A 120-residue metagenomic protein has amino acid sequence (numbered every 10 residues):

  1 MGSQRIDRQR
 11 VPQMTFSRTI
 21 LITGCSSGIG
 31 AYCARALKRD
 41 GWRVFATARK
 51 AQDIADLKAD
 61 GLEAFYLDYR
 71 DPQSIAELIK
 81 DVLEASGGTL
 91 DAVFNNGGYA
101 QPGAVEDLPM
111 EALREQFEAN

Functional and structural regions predicted by a protein language model:
T23, L90-G97: Rossmann-fold scaffold of SDR-type NAD(P)-dependent oxidoreductases
S26-S27: Conserved glycine-rich cofactor-binding loop
G30-A31: N-terminal Rossmann-fold NAD(P) dinucleotide-binding loop
L37: Aromatic pocket-lining residues of Rossmann-like dinucleotide-binding sites
D40-A55: Conserved glycine-rich Rossmann-like NAD(P)H-binding loop of the short-chain dehydrogenase/reductase
D60-Q73: Rossmann-fold cofactor-recognition segment
R70-A85: Conserved Rossmann-fold cofactor-binding substructure of NAD(P)-dependent oxidoreductases
A104-V105, A112-F117: Substrate-binding pocket helix/loop in short-chain dehydrogenase/reductase
